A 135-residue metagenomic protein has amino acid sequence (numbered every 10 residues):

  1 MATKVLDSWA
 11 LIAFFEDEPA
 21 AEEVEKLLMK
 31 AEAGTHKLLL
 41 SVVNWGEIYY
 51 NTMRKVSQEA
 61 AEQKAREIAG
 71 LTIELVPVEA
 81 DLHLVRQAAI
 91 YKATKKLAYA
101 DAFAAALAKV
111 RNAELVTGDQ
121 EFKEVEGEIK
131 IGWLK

Functional and structural regions predicted by a protein language model:
M1-L40, M53-R66: Short, well-structured N-terminal submotif of metal-dependent ribonuclease cores
M1-T3, L71-E74, A105-K135: Acidic, PIN/NYN-like endoribonuclease modules and their adjacent C-terminal/linker elements
L6-D7, L40-S41, K96-A98, D119 (+1 more regions): Histidine- and aromatic-rich ligand-binding microenvironments
L11-I12, W45, F122-K123: A generic structural signal for short hydrophobic patches within well-formed alpha-helices
L27-A31, I68, Y91, L107 (+1 more regions): Hydrophobic helix-cap positions at the C-terminus of alpha-helices in RecA-like/P-loop ATPase nucleotide-binding cores
Q63-L71, V76: Extended, non-globular alpha-helical segments
E74-V116: Active-site neighborhoods of divalent-metal-dependent phosphate/nucleic-acid chemistry enzymes
